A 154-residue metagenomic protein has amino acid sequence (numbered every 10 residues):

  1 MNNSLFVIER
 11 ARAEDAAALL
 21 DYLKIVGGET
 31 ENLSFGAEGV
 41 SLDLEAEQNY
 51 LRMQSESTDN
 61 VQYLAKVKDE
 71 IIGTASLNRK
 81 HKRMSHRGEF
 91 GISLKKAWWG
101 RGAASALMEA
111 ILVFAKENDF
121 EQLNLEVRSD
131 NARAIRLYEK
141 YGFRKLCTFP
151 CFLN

Functional and structural regions predicted by a protein language model:
V7-D21: A short beta-loop-alpha structural element at the N-terminal edge of CoA-dependent acyl/N-acetyltransferase catalytic
A13, K24-G27, A37-K96, M108-A110 (+1 more regions): Acetyl-CoA-dependent GNAT
A18, E89, R133: Amphipathic alpha-helical recognition patches that constitute DNA-binding helices
I92-A97, R101, S129-D130: Active-site acidic-Proline motif in GNAT/NAT acetyltransferases
M108, A115-E126: Conserved GNAT acetyl-CoA-binding A-motif
M108, N131-A134, C151-N154: Short glycine/proline-centered loop/turn elements that form peptide/ligand docking sites
N124-V127, E139-N154: Conserved catalytic-core motifs of GNAT/GCN5-like acyltransferases
